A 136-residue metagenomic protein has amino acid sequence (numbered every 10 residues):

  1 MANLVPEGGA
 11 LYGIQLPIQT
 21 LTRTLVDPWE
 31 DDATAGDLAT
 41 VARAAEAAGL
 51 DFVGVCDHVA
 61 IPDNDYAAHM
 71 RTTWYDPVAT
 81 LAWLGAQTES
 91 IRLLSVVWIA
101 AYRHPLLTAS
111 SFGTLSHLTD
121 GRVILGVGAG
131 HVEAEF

Functional and structural regions predicted by a protein language model:
M1-Q87: N-terminal beta1-alpha1-beta2 module of alpha/beta enzyme domains
E7-D31, Y102-F136: Flexible, glycine-rich active-site loops centered on histidine and acidic residues that chelate a metal or position
A45, V53, L93, V123-L125: Hydrophobic residues within beta-strands of alpha/beta enzymes
G49, E89, T119-G121: Active-site-proximal glycine-rich helix-loop-beta segment
V59-A60, W98, A129-V132: Conserved beta-strand edge residues that scaffold enzyme active sites
I61-N64, A101-P105: Short active-site-adjacent helix-start/loop capping segments
H69-T73, V97-H104: Short secondary-structure transition/capping motifs
T88-V96: Conserved catalytic cysteine-centered active-site region of acyl-thioester-dependent Claisen-condensing enzymes
